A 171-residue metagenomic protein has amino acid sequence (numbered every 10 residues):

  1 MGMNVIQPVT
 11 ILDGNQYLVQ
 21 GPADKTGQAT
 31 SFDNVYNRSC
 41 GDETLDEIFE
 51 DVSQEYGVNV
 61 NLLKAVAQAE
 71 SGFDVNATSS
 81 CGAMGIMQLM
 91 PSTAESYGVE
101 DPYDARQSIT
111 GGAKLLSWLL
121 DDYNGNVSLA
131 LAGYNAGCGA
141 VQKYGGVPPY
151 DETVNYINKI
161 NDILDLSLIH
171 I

Functional and structural regions predicted by a protein language model:
M1-V60: Low-complexity, intrinsically disordered export/secretion signals at extreme N-termini
V35-C40, D51-V52, V75-S80, E95-A105 (+2 more regions): Second-shell loop/turn segments in exported
S39-T44, G57, S80, M84 (+3 more regions): Soluble non-cytosolic domains of exported or imported proteins
V58-A83: Secreted/periplasmic proteins that engage bacterial cell-wall peptidoglycan
N61-A65, Y103, G125-G133: Surface-exposed patches in mature extracellular/periplasmic domains of secreted proteins
A65-A69, G133-G137, I163: Short acidic/histidine-centered micro-motifs embedded in hydrophobic/aromatic stretches that mark compact functional
N76-E100, S108-L120, A132, A136-G139 (+1 more regions): Substrate-binding/active-site groove segments that recognize and process beta-1,4-linked N-acetyl-hexosamine
I169-I171: Conserved small/polar residues in nucleotide/adenosyl-binding loops
